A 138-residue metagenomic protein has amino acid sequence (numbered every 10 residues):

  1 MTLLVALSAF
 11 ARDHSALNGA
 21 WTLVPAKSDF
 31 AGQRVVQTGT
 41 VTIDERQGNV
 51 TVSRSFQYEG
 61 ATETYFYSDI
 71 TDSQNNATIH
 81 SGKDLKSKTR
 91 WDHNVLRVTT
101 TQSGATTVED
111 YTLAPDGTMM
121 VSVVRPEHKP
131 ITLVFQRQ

Functional and structural regions predicted by a protein language model:
M1-S8: Bacterial N-terminal signal peptides
A11-Q138: Hydrophobic small-molecule pocket/channel-lining residues, especially in calycin-type beta-barrels
